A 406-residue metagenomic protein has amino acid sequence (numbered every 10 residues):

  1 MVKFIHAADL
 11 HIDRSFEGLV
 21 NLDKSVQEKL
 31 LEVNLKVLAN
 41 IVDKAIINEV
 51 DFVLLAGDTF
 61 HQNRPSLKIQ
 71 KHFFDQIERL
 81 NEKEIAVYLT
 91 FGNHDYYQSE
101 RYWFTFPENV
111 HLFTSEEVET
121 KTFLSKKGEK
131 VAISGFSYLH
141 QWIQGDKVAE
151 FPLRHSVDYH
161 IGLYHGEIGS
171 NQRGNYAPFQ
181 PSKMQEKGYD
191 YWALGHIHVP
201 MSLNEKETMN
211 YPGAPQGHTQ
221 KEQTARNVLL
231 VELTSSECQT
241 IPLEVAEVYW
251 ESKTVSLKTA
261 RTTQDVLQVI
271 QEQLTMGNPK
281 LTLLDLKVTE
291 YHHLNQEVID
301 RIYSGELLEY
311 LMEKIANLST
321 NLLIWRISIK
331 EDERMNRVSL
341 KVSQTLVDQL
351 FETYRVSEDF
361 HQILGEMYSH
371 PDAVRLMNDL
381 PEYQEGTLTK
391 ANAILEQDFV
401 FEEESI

Functional and structural regions predicted by a protein language model:
M1-L67, E382-L388: N-terminal active-site segment of His-dependent metallophosphoesterases
N34, L38, F73, V266: Aromatic/hydrophobic pocket-lining residues that form the small-molecule binding cavity in soluble enzyme cores
A39-E49, E150-P152, Q264-M276: A short, well-ordered alpha-helical element
F52, N63-L230: His/Asp/Glu-rich metal-coordinating catalytic cores of metallo-dependent phosphodiesterases/hydrolases acting on
A56, G195, T289: Conserved residues at the C-terminal ends of beta-strands
E119-S125, P212-E272, K280, D285: Binuclear metal-dependent phosphoesterase catalytic core
V248-I406: Accessory, non-catalytic peripheral segments of nucleic-acid enzymes
